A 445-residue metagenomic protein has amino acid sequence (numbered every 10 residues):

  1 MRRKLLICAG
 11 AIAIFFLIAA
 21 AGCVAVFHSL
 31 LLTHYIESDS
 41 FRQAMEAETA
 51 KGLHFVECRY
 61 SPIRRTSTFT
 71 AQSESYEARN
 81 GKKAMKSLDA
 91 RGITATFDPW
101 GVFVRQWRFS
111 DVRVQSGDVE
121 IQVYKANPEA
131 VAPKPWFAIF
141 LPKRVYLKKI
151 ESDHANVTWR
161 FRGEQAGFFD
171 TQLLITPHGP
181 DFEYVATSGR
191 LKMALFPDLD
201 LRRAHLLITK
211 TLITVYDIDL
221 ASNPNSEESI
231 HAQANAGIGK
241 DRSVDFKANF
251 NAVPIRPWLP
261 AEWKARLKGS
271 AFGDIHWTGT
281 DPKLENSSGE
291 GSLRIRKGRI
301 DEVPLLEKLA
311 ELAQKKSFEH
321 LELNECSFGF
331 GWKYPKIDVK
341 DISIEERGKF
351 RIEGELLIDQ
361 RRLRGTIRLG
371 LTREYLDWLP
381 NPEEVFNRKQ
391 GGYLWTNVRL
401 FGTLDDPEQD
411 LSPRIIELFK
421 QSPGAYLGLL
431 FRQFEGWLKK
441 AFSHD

Functional and structural regions predicted by a protein language model:
R2-L17, G22-A25, T280-E285, S317-F318 (+1 more regions): Extended terminal
A20-V123: Terminal hydrophobic membrane-targeting helix
F55-Y60, A71-S73, A90, F109 (+8 more regions): Hydrophobic residues on conserved beta-strands that form the core of alpha/beta folds
E74-Y76, I93, V112-G117, I150-V157 (+8 more regions): Solvent-exposed loop/turn tips at the surfaces of repeat/solenoid architectures
K82-F97, P133, T158-L174, F196-R203 (+7 more regions): Amphipathic hydrophobic-ligand
N127-P133, R203, L306-L312, E384-V385: Flexible, surface-exposed loop regions and adjacent strand-edge segments of Gram-negative outer-membrane beta-barrel
D301-K308, D377-E383: Outer-membrane beta-barrel and related beta-rich outer-membrane complex signature in Gram-negative bacteria
